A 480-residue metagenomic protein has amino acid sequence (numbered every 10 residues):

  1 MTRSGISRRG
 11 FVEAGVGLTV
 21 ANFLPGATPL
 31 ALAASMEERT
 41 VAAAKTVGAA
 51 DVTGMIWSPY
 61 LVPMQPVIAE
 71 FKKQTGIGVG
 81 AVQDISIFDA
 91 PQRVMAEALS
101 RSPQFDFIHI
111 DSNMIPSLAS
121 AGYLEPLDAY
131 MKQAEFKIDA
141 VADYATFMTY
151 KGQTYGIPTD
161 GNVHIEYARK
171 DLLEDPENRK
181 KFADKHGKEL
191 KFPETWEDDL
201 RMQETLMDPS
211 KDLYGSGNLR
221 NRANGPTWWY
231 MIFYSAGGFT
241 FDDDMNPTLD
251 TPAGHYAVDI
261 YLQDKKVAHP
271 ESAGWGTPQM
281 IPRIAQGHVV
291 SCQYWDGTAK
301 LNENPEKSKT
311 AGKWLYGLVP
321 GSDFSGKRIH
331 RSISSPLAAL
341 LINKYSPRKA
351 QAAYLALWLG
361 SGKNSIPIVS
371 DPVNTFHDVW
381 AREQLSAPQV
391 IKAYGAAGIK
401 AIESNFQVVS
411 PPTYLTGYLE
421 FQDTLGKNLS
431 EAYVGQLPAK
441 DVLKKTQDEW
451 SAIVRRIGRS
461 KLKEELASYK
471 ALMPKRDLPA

Functional and structural regions predicted by a protein language model:
M1-T19: N-terminal secretory signal peptides and thylakoid transit peptides that target proteins across membranes
S35-T46, S112-Y167, L200, K313-V319 (+4 more regions): Hinge/lid segment of periplasmic solute-binding proteins
E70-A142, Q153-G156, P176-E177, V290-S291 (+3 more regions): Extracytoplasmic "Venus flytrap"/periplasmic binding protein-like
Q83, G274, A397-R455: C-terminal capping/gating helix-and-loop segments adjacent to ligand/active sites or protein-protein/ligand interfaces
A96, P103-D106, A134-L173, T195 (+2 more regions): A structural signal for short loop-to-beta-strand junctions that line the ligand-binding cleft of periplasmic/secreted
K151-D160, H164, E194-P247, A253 (+1 more regions): Extracytoplasmic/periplasmic solute-binding protein
D198-M207, D243-T277, V319-S322: Glycine-centered hinge/linker elements that transmit conformational signals in sensory and ligand-binding systems
G297-K309, D323-K427, L462-A480: C-terminal lobe and pocket-closing loops of periplasmic/extracytoplasmic Venus-flytrap solute-binding proteins
